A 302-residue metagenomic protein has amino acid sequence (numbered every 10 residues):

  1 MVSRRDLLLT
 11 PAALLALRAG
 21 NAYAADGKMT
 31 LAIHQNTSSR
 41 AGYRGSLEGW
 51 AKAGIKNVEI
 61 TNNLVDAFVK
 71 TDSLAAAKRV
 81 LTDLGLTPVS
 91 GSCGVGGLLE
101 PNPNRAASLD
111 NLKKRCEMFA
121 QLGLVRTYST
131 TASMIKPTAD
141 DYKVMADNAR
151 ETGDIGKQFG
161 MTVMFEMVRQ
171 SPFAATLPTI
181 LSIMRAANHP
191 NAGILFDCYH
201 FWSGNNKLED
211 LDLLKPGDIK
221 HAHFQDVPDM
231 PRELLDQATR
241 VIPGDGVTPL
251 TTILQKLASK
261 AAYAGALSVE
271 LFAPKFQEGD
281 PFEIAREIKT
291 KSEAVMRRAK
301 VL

Functional and structural regions predicted by a protein language model:
V2, L7-L17, Y23-T30, Q35-A51 (+2 more regions): Histidine-acidic metal/acid-base catalytic patches
A16-L17, G27, Y43-E48, D83 (+3 more regions): Active-site acidic/histidine proton-transfer and metal-coordination neighborhood in alpha/beta enzyme cores
T37-S39, N62-L64, G94-G97, T131-I135 (+4 more regions): Active-site-proximal loop/turn and secondary-structure-junction residues that shape catalytic pockets, frequently
S46-N63: Catalytic domains of carbohydrate-active enzymes, especially glycoside hydrolases
K56, T87, V125-R126, K220 (+1 more regions): Short acidic/polar active-site loop segments enriched in Thr and Asp
I60-K78, K136: Glycine-rich, proline-tolerant flexible connector loops at the mouths of alpha/beta enzymes
A75-N102: Mid-chain, structured segments of secreted extracytoplasmic proteins
